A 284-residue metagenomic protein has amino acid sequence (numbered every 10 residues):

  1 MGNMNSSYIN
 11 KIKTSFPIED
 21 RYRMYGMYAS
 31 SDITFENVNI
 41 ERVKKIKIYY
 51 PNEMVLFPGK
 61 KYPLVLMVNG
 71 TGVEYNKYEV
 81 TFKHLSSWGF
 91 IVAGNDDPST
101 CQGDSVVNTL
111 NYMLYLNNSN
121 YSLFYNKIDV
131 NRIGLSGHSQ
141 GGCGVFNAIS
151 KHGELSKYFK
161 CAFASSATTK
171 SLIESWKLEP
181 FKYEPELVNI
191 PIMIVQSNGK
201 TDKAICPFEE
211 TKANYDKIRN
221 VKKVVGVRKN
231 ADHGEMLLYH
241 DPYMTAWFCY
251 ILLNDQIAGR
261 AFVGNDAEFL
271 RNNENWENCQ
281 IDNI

Functional and structural regions predicted by a protein language model:
G2-K61: Short conserved active-site loop signatures built around small residues
V55-K61, D104-G144, K151-G153: Gly/Ser-rich "nucleophile elbow"/oxyanion-hole loop immediately N-terminal to the catalytic nucleophile in hydrolases
G59-G70: Short beta-strand element of the alpha/beta-hydrolase
P63-V65, F90, R132, K160: Alpha/beta-hydrolase fold active-site loops
G70-E74, V92, D97-Q102, S139-C143 (+3 more regions): Solvent-exposed loop/turn segments at secondary-structure junctions within structured extracellular/periplasmic domains
N76-N95: Short amphipathic alpha-helix adjacent to the substrate-entry channel of hydrolases
S156-M236: The feature captures the conserved acid-bearing segment of alpha/beta-hydrolase catalytic domains
N220-V221, K229-I284: Alpha/beta-hydrolase-fold serine-hydrolase catalytic core, especially in secreted/extracellular enzymes
